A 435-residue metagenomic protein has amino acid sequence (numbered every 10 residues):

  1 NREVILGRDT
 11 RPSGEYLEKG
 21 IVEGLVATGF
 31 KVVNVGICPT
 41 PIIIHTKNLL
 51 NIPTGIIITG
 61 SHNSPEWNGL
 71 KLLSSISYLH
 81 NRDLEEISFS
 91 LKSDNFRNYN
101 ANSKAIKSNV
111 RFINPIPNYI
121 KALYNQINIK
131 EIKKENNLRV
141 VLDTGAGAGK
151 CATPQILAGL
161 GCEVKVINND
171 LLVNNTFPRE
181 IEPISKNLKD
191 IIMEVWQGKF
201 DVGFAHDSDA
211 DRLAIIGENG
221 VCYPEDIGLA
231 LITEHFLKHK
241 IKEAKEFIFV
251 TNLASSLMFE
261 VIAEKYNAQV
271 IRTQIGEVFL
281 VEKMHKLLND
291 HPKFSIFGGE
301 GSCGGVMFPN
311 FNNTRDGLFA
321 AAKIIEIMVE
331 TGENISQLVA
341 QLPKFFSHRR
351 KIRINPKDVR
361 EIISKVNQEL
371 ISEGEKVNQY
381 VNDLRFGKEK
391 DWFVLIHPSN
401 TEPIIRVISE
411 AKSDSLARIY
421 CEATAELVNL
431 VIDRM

Functional and structural regions predicted by a protein language model:
R2-D9, V33, R139-V141, F247-L253: Short glycine-rich phosphate-binding loop at a beta-alpha junction
R2-W67, Q155-I216: N-terminal small/polar loop signature for handling phosphorylated ligands or for N-terminal nucleophile
V32-P41, C222-E225, T251-N252, R272-Q274: Active-site nucleophile and cofactor-binding loops and adjacent substrate-binding regions of central metabolic enzymes
P65-E66, L72-Y78, F89-S90, D190-N267: Replace "Mg2+/Mn2+-dependent" with "divalent metal-dependent
N68-W196: Gly/Ser/Thr-enriched, mixed-charge loops and adjacent short helices that form phosphate/oxyanion-binding elements
H80, V166-D170, V221-K240, E277 (+1 more regions): Gly/Ser/Thr-rich active-site loops/lids in small-molecule metabolic enzymes that frequently grip phosphoryl groups
V202, I241-M435: Phosphate-binding and adjacent anionic-ligand microenvironments
